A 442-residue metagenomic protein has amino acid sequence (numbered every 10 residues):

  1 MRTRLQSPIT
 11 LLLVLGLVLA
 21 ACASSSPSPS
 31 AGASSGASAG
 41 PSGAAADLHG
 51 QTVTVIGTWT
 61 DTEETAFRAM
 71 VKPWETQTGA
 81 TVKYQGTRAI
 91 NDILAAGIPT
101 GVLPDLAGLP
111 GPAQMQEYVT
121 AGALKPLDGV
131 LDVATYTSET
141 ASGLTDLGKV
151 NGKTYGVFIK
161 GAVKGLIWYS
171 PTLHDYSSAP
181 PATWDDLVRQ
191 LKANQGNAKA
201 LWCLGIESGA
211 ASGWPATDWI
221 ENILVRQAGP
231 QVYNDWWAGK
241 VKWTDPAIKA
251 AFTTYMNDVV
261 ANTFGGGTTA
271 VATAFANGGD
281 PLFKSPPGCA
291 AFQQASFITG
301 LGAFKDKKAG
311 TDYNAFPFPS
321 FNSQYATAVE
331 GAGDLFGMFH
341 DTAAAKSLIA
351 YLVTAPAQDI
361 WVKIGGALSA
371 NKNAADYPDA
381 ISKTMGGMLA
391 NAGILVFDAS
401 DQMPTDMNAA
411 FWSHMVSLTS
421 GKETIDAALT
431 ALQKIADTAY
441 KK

Functional and structural regions predicted by a protein language model:
C22-Q116, A121, V133-Y136, A344 (+3 more regions): Conserved N-terminal structural module of periplasmic/extracytoplasmic solute-binding proteins
G40-D47, P112-G165, P215: Hinge/lid segment of periplasmic solute-binding proteins
D47, D128-T140, A179, I206-A210 (+5 more regions): Short, solvent-exposed loop/beta-turn-alpha elements that line the ligand-binding surface or hinge of extracytoplasmic
T52, L389-K442: Conserved C-terminal helix/tail region of periplasmic/extracytoplasmic solute-binding proteins
K72, P287, F304-A367: Extracytoplasmic/periplasmic substrate-recognition and gating elements
A96-G97, P104-D105, Y136-P171, Y325-V329 (+1 more regions): A structural signal for short loop-to-beta-strand junctions that line the ligand-binding cleft of periplasmic/secreted
Y155-I159, V188-V241: Extracytoplasmic/periplasmic solute-binding protein
W237-A272: Glycine-centered hinge/linker elements that transmit conformational signals in sensory and ligand-binding systems
